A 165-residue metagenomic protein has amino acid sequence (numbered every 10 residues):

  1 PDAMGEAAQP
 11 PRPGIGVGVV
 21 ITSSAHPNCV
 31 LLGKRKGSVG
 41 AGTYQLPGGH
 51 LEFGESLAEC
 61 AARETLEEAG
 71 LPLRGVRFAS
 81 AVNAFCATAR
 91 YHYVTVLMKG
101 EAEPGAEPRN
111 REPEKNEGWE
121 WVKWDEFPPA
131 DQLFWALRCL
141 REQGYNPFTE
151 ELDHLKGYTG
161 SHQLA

Functional and structural regions predicted by a protein language model:
P1-A3: Short, Lys/Arg-enriched N-terminal segments with co-localized hydrophobic residues within the first ~10-30 amino acids
G5-V30, A81, V96-E101: Conserved N-terminal beta-strand and adjoining loop/helix that marks the start of the Nudix/MutT-like hydrolase domain
P11-P13, R74, R90-V94: Residue-level preference for beta-strand/loop junctions
H26-E67: Conserved Nudix-box catalytic region and its N-terminal flanking loop in Nudix hydrolases and closely related
V39-A41, E107-A165: Nudix hydrolase/Nudix homology domain
Q45, R77, L97, E120: Conserved beta-strand segments that form the floor/walls of ligand-binding pockets within enzyme and binding domains
L71-S80: A short coil-to-beta-strand element that immediately follows conserved catalytic motifs
V82-P108, R138-G144: Active-site-adjacent beta-strand/loop module that shapes the phosphate/pyrophosphate-binding cleft
